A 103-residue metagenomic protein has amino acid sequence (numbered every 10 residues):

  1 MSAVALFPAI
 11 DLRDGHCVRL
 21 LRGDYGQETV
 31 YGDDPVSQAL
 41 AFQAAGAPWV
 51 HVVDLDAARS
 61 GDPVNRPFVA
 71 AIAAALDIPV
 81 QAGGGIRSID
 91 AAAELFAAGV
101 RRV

Functional and structural regions predicted by a protein language model:
M1-I78, I86-D90: Conserved N-terminal beta1-alpha1 strand-loop-helix module at the mouth
A82: Conserved phosphate/oxyanion-binding catalytic-loop motifs
I86, E94-V103: Glycine-rich phosphate-binding active-site loops on the catalytic face of alpha/beta enzymes
